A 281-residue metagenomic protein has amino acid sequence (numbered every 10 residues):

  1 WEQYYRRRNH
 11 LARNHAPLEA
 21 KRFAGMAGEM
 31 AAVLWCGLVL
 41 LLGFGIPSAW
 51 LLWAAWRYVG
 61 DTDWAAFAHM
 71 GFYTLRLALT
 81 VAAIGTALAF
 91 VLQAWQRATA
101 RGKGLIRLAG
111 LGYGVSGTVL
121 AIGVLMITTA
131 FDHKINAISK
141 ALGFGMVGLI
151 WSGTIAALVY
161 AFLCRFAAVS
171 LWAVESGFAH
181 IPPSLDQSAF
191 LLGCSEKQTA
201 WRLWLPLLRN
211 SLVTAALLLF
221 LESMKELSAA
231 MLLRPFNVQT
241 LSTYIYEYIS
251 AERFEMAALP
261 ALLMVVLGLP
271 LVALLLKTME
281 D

Functional and structural regions predicted by a protein language model:
W1, F23-E29, L51-A65, M224 (+1 more regions): Interhelical loop and adjacent transmembrane-helix boundary motif in polytopic membrane transport permeases
W1, Y5, A65-Q96, G104 (+3 more regions): Transmembrane alpha-helix signature in integral membrane proteins
W1-F23, L92-R101, E175-D186, F190 (+2 more regions): C-terminal transmembrane helix and the adjacent membrane-cytosol boundary/short C-terminal tail of inner/organellar
N14-R22, W64-A65, A100-L105, A121-L163 (+2 more regions): Membrane-interfacial helix termini and adjacent extracytoplasmic/periplasmic loops of multi-pass transporters
E19-M30, A49-A83, A98-R101, G145-I150 (+1 more regions): Periplasmic/extracellular loop-to-transmembrane helix junction in inner-membrane transport proteins
G28-W35, L92-T128, D186: Cytoplasmic-entry segments and transmembrane alpha-helices of multi-pass inner-membrane transporters
L34-L42, L111, C164, L171-V174 (+4 more regions): Transmembrane alpha-helices
W151-F190, A216: Membrane-cytosol interface at the C-terminal ends of specific transmembrane alpha-helices in multi-pass membrane
